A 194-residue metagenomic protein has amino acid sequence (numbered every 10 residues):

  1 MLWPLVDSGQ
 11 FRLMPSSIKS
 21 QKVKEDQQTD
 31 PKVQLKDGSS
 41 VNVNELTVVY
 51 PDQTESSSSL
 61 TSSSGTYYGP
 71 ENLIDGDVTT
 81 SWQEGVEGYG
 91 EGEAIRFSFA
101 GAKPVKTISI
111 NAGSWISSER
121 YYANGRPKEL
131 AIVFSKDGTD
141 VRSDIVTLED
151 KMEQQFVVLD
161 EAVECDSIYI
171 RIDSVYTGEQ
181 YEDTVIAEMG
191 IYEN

Functional and structural regions predicted by a protein language model:
M1-Q28, K32-D37, S174, T184-N194: Activation corresponds to long, low-complexity, non-globular regions
G9, T139-D140: Short acidic/polar mixed-charge low-complexity motifs
P15, K19-S98, Y122: Disordered, acidic Ser/Thr/Pro-rich linker "stalks" and the adjacent N-terminal cap of the next globular domain
K19-K24, K32, K36, K103-K106 (+3 more regions): Context-gated lysine
Y67-G138, A162-N194: Aromatic, loop-rich ligand-recognition surfaces of beta-strand-rich domains
V141-E161: Extracellular carbohydrate recognition and processing domains and analogous Trp-centered ligand-binding platforms
